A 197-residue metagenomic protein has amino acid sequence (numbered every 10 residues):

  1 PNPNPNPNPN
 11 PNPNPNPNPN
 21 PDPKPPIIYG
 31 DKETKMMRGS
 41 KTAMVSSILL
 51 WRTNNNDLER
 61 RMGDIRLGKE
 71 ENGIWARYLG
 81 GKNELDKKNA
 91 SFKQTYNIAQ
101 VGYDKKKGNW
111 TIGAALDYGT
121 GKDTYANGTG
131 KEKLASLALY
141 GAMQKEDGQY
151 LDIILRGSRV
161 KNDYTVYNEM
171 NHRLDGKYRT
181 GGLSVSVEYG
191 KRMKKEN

Functional and structural regions predicted by a protein language model:
P1-I28: Ser/Thr/Gly/Pro-rich low-complexity, disordered linker/stalk segments of secreted and cell-surface proteins
P26-N197: Outer membrane beta-barrel translocator domains of Type V secretion systems
